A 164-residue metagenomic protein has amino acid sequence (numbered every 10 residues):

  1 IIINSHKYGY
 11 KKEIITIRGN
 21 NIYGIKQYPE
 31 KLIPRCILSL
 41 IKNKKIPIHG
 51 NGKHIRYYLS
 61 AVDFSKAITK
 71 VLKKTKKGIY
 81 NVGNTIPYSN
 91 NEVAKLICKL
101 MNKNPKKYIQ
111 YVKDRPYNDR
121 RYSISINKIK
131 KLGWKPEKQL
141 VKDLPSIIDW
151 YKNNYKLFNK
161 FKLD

Functional and structural regions predicted by a protein language model:
I1, K31-L32, K135: Short, conserved clusters of charged catalytic residues that mark active-site and nucleotide-handling motifs
I1-I15, L40-K42: Active-site Tyr-X1-5-Lys
I1-I2, H6, C36, V93 (+1 more regions): Hydrophobic alpha-helix immediately C-terminal to the catalytic Tyr-X-X-X-Lys motif of short-chain
I15-L32: Flexible, glycine-rich beta-alpha linker
L32-I33, Y122: Generic non-transmembrane alpha-helix signal with a bias for helix starts/N-cap capping motifs
I33-P34, S65: Conserved terminal C-lobe alpha helix of the protein kinase catalytic domain
L40-D164: C-terminal substrate-binding subdomain of Rossmann-fold SDR/epimerase-dehydratase oxidoreductases
